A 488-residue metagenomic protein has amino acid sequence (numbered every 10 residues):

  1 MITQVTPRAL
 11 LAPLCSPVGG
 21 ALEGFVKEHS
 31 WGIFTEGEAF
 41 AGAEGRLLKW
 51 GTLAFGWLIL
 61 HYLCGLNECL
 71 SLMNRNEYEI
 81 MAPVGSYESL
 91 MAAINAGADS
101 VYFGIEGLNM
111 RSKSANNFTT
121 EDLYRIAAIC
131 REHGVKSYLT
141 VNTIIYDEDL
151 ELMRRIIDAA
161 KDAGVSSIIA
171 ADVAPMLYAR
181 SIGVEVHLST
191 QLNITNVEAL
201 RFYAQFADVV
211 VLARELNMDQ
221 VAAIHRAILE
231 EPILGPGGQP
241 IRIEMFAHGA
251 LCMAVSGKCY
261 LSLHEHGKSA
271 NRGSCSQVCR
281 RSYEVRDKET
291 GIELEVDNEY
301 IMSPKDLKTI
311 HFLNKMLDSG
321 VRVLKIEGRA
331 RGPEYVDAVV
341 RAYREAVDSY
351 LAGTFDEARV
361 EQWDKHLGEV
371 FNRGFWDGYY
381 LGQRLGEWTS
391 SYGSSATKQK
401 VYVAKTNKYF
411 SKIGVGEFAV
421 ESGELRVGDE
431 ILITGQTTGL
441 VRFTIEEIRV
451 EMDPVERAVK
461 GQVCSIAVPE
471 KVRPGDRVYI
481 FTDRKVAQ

Functional and structural regions predicted by a protein language model:
M1-L14: Extreme N-terminal basic, low-complexity initiation segments that serve as generic localization/processing leaders
Q4, H29, H61-Y62: Low-complexity, intrinsically disordered or signal/transmembrane-proximal segments
L72-V84, S89-A96, S100-S112, Y124-A127 (+6 more regions): Surface-exposed amphipathic alpha-helical tracts and adjacent flexible/coil segments at the periphery of soluble enzymes
M153-S189: Well-ordered mid-protein domain cores that form the structural environment of catalytic cofactors
